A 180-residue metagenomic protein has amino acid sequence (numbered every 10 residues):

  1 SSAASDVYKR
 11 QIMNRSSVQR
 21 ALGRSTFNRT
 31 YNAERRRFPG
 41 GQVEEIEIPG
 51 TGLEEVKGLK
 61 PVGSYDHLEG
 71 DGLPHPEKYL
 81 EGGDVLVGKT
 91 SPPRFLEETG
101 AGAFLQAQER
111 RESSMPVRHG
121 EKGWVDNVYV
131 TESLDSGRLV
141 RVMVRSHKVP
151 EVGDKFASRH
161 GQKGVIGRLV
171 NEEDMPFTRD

Functional and structural regions predicted by a protein language model:
S1-S2, P49, P61-V62, D66 (+2 more regions): Terminal interaction modules at protein C-ends
A3-Y8: Short, small-residue-biased leader/transition segments that mark boundaries at the very start of proteins
R10-K57, Q108-K122, D126: Extended, well-ordered alpha-helical scaffold/bundle regions in very large, multi-domain proteins
R15-V18, P92-T131, R168-D180: Short, compositionally biased
I46-D66, N127-R141: Short, basic/aromatic beta-hairpin or loop at an interaction surface
S64-H75, V140-V152: Short alpha-helix capping/helix-loop boundary micro-motifs
P74, Y79-L80, P150, F156-G161: Short, well-ordered loop/turn sites that connect or cap secondary structure elements
V85, T90-P92, V130, H147 (+2 more regions): Short, surface-exposed secondary-structure boundary micro-motifs
